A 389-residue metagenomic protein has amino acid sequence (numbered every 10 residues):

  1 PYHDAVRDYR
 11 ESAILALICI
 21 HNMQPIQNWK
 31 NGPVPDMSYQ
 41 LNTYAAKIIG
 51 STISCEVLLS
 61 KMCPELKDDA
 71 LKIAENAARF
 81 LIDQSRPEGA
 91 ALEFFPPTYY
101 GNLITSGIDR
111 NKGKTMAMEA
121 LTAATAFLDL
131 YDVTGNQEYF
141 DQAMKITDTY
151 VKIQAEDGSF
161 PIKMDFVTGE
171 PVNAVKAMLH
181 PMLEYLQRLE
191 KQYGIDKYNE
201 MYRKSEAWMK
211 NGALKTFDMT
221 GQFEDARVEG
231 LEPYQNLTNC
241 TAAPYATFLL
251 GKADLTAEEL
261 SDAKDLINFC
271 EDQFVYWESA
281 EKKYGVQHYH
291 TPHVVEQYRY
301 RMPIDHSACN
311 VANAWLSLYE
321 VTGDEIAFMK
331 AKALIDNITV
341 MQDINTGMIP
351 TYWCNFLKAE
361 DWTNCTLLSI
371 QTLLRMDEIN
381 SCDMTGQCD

Functional and structural regions predicted by a protein language model:
P1-D389: Glycan-recognition and catalytic cores of secretory/periplasmic carbohydrate-active enzymes
